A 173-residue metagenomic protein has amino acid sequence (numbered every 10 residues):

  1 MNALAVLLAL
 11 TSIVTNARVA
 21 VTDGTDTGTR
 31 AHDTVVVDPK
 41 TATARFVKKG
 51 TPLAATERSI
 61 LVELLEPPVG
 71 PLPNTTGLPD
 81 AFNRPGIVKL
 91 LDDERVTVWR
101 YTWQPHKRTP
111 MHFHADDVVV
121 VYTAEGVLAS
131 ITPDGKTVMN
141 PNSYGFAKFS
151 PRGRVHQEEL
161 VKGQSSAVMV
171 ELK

Functional and structural regions predicted by a protein language model:
A3-L10: Sec-dependent N-terminal signal peptides
I13-A20, G24-T27, D80-F82, G86-D93: Local beta-strand/beta-hairpin segments that build beta-sheet-rich folds
I13-T15, T29-G50, R95, P133-G153: Short acidic-glycine-tyrosine-enriched beta hairpin
A20-R45, F113-A129: Short, conserved beta-strand element in jelly-roll/cupin
T27-T29, Y101, T109-H114, I131 (+2 more regions): Short histidine-centered beta-strand/loop micro-motifs that create catalytic or ligand/metal-coordination sites
F46-L65, E125, P151-K173: Ligand-binding loop in jelly-roll beta-barrel domains
T56-E94, V98: Surface-exposed beta-loop interaction hotspot
R84-D134: Conserved small-residue-rich
